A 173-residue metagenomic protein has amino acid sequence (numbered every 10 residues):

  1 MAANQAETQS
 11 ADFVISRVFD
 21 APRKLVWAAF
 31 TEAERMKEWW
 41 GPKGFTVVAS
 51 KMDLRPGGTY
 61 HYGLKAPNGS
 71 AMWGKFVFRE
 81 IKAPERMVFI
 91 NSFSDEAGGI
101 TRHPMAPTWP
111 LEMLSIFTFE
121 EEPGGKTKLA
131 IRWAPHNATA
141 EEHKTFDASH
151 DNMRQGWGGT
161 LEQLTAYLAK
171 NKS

Functional and structural regions predicted by a protein language model:
M1-T46: Hydrophobic ligand-binding cavity/cleft-lining segments
E7-Q9, L54, N68-M72, A106-L111 (+1 more regions): A generic structural micro-feature
V14, E34-V77, K172: Short beta-edge strand/loop motif at the mouth of beta-sheet-based domains
R17, A49-M52, G74-E80, E112-E121: Hydrophobic/aromatic beta-strand elements that line small-molecule binding cavities or substrate pockets in beta-rich
R23-K24, D53-R55, R79-V88, T118-K128: A short, structured loop/turn motif at beta-sheet edges
V26, M36, Y60, F78 (+4 more regions): Hydrophobic pocket/interface hotspot
S50, Y60-L64, W73, M87 (+3 more regions): Charge-dense, helix-prone N-terminal extensions
N91, G99-Q155: Beta-strand/loop substructures that line and gate deep hydrophobic ligand-binding cavities in soluble
